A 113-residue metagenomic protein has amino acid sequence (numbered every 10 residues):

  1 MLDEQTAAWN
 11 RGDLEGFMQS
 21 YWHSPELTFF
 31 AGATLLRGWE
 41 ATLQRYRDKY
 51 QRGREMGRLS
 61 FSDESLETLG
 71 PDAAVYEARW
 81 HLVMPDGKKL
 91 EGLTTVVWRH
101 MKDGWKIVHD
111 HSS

Functional and structural regions predicted by a protein language model:
M1-D13: Short, aromatic-enriched amphipathic alpha-helices that serve as compact interaction elements
L14-D72, H81: A solvent-exposed, acidic/Ser-Thr-rich amphipathic alpha-helical stretch
L59-S62, V75-E77, K89-T94: Short, surface-exposed coil-to-beta transition loops
L66-A74, R99-G104: A short, structured loop/turn motif at beta-sheet edges
E77-M84: Short beta-strand segments that buttress and anchor functional surface loops
K89-S113: Short beta-strand edge/turn micro-motifs at domain boundaries
